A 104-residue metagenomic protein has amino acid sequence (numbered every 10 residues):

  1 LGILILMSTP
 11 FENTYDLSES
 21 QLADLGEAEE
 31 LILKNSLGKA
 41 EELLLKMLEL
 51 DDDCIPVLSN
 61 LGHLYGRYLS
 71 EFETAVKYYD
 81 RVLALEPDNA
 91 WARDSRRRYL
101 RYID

Functional and structural regions predicted by a protein language model:
S8-A23: TPR-adjacent "capping" and linker segments in tetratricopeptide-repeat scaffold/adaptor proteins
E19-K46: Alpha-helical segment of the N-proximal tetratricopeptide repeat
E29, H63-L64, R98: Residue-level recognition of tetratricopeptide repeat
K34-L43, L69-Y78, I103-D104: Structural signature of tandem alpha-helical TPR/SEL1-like repeats, specifically the intra-repeat loop/turn
M47, R81-V82: Canonical positions in the second alpha-helix
